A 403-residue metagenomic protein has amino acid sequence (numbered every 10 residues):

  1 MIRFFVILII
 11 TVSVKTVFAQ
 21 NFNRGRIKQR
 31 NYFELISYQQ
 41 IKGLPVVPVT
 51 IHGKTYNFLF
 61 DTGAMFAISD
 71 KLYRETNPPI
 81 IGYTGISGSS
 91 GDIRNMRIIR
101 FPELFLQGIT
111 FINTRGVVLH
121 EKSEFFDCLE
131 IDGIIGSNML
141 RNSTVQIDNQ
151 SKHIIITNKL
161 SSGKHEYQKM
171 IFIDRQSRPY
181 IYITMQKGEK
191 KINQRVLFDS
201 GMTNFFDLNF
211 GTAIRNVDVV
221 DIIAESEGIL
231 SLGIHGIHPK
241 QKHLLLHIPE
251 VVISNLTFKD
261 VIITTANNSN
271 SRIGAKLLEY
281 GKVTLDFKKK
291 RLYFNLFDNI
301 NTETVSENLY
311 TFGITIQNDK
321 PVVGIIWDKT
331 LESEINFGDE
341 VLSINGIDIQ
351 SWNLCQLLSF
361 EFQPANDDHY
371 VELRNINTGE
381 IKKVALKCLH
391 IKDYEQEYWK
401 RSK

Functional and structural regions predicted by a protein language model:
M1-R24: Bacterial Sec-dependent N-terminal signal peptides
F18-K403: Pepsin/retropepsin-fold aspartyl endopeptidases
